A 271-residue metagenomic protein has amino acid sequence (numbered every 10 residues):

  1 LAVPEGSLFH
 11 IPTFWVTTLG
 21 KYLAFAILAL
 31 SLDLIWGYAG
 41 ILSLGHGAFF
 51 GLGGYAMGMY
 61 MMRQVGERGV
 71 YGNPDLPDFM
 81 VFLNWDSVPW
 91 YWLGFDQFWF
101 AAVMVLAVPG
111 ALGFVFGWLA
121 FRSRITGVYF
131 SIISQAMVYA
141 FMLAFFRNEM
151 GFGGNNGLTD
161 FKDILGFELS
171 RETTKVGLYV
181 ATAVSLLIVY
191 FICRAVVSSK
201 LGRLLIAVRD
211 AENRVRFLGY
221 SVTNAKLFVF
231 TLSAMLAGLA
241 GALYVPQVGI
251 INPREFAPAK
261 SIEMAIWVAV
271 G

Functional and structural regions predicted by a protein language model:
L1-G271: Transmembrane alpha-helices and adjacent helix-loop boundaries
